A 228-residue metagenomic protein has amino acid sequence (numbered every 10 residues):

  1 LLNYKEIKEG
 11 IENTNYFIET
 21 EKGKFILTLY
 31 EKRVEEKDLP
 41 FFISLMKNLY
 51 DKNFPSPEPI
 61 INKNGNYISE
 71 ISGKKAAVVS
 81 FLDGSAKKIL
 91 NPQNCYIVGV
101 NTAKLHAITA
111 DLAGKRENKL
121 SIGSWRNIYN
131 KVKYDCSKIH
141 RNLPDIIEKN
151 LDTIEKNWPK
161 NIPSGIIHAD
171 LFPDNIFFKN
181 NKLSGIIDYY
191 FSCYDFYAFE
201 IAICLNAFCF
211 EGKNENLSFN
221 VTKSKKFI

Functional and structural regions predicted by a protein language model:
L1-N3: Juxta-kinase regulatory segment immediately upstream of eukaryotic protein kinase catalytic domains
K5-E9: Protein kinase glycine-rich loop
G10-N13, G73: Short acidic/glycine-enriched loop/turn segments that link adjacent beta-strands
N13-E19, I26-L27, P59, D152-F199: Active-site acidic catalytic loop and adjacent metal/ATP-binding pocket of ATP-dependent phosphoryl transfer enzymes
E21-G114: ATP-binding pocket architecture of kinase catalytic cores
N94-C136, H140: Hydrophobic alpha-helical segments and helix pairs
A113-G114, R126-A169, K179: An alpha-helical support segment within catalytic cores of ATP-dependent transferases
A198-I228: Active-site activation/catalytic loop segments of kinase-like enzymes and analogous catalytic loops in related
